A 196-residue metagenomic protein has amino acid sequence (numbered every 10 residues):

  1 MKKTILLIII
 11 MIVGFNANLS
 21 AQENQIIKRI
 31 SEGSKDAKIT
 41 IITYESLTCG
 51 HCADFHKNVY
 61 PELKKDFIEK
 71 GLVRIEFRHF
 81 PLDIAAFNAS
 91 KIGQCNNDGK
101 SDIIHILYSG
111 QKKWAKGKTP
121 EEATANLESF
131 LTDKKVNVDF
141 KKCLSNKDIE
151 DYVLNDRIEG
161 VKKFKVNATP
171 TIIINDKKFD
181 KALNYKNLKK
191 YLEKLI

Functional and structural regions predicted by a protein language model:
K2-D83, F87, I149-K163, K194-I196: Extracytoplasmic thiol/disulfide redox context detector
P81-A168, I173-K186, K190-I196: Cysteine-centric redox/oxidoreductase cores and disulfide-bonded domains
